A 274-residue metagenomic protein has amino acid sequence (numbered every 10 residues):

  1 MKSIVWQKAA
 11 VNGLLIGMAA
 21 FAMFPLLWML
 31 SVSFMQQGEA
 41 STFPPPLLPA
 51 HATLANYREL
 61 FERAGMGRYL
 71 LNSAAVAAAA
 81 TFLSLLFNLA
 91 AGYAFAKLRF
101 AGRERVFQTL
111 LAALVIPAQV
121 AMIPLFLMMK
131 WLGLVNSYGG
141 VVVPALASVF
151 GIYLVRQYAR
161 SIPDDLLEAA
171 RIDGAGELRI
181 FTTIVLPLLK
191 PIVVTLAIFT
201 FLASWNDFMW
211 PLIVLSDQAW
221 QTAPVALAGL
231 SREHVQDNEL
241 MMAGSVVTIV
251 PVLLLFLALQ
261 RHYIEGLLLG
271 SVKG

Functional and structural regions predicted by a protein language model:
I4-G274: A structural signal for multi-pass alpha-helical bundles of membrane permease subunits that mediate small-molecule
